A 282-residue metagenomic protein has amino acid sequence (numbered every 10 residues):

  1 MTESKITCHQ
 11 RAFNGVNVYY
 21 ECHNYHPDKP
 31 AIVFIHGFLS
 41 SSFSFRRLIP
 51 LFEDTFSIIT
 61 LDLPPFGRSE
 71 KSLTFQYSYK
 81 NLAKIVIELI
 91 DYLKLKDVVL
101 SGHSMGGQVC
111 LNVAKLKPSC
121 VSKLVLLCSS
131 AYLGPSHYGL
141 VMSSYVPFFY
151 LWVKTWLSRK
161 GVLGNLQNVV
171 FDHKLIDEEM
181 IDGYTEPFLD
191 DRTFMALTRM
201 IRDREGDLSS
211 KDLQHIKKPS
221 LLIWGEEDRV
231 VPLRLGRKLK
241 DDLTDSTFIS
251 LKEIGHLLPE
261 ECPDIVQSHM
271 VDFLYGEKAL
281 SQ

Functional and structural regions predicted by a protein language model:
M1-I32, E53-F56, K84, D91 (+3 more regions): Alpha/beta-hydrolase fold catalytic core
V18, S136-H137, W156-H215: Conserved alpha/beta-hydrolase catalytic His-Asp/Glu region
Y19-E21, I59-S101, S268: Active-site loop/oxyanion-hole signature of alpha/beta-hydrolase fold enzymes
H23-R68: Conserved HGGG/HGGXW glycine-rich cap/lid loop of the alpha/beta-hydrolase fold
G102, G106, C110: Gly/Ala-rich beta-loop-alpha elbow adjacent to hydrolase catalytic centers
K115, S122-T155: Flexible "cap/lid" loop of the alpha/beta hydrolase fold
I216, L222-W224, D228: Short beta-strand/loop motif that positions the catalytic acidic residue of the alpha/beta-hydrolase fold
S246-Q282: Catalytic active-site module of serine/aspartate enzymes centered on a nucleophile-bearing elbow/loop
